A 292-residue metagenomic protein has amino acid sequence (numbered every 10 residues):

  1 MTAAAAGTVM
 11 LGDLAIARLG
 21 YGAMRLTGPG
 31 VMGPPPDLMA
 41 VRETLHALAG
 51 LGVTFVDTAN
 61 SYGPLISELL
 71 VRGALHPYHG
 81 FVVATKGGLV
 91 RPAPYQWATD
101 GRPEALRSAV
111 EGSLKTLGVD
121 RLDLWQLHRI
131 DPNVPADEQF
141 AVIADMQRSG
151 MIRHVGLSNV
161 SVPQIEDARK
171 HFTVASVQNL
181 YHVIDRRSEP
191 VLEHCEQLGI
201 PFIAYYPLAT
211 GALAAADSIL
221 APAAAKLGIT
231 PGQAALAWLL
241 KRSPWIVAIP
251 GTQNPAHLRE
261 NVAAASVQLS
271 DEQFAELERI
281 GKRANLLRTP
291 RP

Functional and structural regions predicted by a protein language model:
M1-V82, T210, L286, R291-P292: N-terminal binding-site loop/beta-alpha segment at the start of enzyme catalytic domains that lines or forms
A3, I130-P292: Beta/alpha (TIM)-barrel catalytic core signal, keyed to glycine-rich beta->alpha loops juxtaposed to Asp/Glu that bind
D13, G50, R72-V82, L114-G118 (+2 more regions): Acidic (Asp/Glu)-rich catalytic clusters
Y21, T58, T85, L124-L127 (+3 more regions): Conserved beta-strand positions
T27-V31, V90-W97, A214, H257-E260: A short acidic, helix-capping loop that chelates divalent metal ions and anchors anionic groups
P34-L48, G101-L117, S161-E166, R187: Short, acidic/polar
V53, V119-L122, I152, V174: A structural motif
L114-P132: Active-site groove signature of glycoside hydrolases
